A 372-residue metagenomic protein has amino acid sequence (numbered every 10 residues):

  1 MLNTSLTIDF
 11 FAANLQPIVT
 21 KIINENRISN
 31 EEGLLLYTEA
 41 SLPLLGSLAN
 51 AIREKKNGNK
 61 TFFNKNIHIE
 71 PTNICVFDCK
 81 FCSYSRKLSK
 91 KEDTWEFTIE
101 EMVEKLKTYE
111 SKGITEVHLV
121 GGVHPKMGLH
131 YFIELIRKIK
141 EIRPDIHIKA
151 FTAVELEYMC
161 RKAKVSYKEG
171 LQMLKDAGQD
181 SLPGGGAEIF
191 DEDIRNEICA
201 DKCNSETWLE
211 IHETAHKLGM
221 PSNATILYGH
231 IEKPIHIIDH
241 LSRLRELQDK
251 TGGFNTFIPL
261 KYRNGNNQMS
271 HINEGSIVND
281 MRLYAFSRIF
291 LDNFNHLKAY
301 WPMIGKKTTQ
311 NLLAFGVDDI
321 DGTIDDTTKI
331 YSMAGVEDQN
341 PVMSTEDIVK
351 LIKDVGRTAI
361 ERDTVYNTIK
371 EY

Functional and structural regions predicted by a protein language model:
M1-P43, E110, S242, Q248-Y372: Auxiliary Fe-S-binding modules of radical SAM enzymes
E25, A49, C79, L119 (+5 more regions): Conserved, mostly hydrophobic/aromatic
L35, R86-T225, H230-D239, R243-E246: Conserved Radical SAM active-site core
L44-L88, T94-V120: N-terminal pre-triad scaffold of radical SAM enzymes
N50, I69, R137, A285 (+1 more regions): Active-site phosphate/pyrophosphate- and oxyanion-stabilizing loops and adjacent acidic/basic residues in soluble
T61-I67, V117, I148-T152, L182-G184 (+4 more regions): Hydrophobic faces of well-ordered beta-strands that scaffold small-molecule active sites in alpha/beta enzyme cores
T61-K65, C75-V76, K80-R86, K91 (+3 more regions): Mobile, glycine- and charge-enriched loop segments and immediately flanking short secondary-structure elements within
K65-I67, K90, V120-H130, E192 (+2 more regions): Glycine-rich, proline-tolerant flexible connector loops at the mouths of alpha/beta enzymes
